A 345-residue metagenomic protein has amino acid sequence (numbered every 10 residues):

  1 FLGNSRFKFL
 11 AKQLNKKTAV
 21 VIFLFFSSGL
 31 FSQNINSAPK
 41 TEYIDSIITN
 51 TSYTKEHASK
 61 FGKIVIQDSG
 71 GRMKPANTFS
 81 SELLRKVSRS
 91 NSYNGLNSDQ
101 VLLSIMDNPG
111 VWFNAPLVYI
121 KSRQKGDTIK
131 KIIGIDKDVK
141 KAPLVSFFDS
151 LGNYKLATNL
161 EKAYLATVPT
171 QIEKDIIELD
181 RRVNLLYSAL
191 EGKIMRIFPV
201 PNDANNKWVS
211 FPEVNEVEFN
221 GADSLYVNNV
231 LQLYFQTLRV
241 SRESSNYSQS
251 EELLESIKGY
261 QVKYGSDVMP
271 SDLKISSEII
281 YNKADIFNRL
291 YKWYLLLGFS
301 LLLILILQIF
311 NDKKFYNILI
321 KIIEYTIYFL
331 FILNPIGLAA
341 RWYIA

Functional and structural regions predicted by a protein language model:
F1-K17, D272-A345: Core alpha-helical transmembrane segments of integral membrane proteins
L2-S46: Bacterial Sec-dependent N-terminal signal peptides
Q33-I280: Soluble extramembrane regions of membrane proteins in the secretory/endomembrane system
